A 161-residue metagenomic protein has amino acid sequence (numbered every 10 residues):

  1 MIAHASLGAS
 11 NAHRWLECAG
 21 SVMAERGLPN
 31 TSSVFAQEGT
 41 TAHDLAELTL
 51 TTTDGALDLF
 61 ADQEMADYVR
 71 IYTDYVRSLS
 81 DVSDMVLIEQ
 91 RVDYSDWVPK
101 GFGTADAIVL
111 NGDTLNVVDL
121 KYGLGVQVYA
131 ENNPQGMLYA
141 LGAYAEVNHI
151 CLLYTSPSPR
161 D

Functional and structural regions predicted by a protein language model:
M1-L115: Metal-dependent nuclease catalytic cores that hydrolyze phosphodiester bonds in DNA/RNA, characterized by
S33-Q37, Q127-N132: Short alpha-helix boundary/capping segments
L48-T52, G142-E146, S158: Active-site catalytic microenvironments for nucleophilic, acid-base chemistry
V109, Y122, D161: Short, glycine/acidic-enriched loop or turn micro-motifs at the edges of active sites
L110-T114, Y144-L153: Secondary-structure boundary elements
L120-V128: Short beta-strand-loop-alpha-helix junction that forms the active-site gateway of nucleic-acid-processing nucleases
P134-Y144: An active-site-proximal "capping" alpha-helix that borders the catalytic cofactor pocket
Y154-D161: Conserved small/polar residues in nucleotide/adenosyl-binding loops
